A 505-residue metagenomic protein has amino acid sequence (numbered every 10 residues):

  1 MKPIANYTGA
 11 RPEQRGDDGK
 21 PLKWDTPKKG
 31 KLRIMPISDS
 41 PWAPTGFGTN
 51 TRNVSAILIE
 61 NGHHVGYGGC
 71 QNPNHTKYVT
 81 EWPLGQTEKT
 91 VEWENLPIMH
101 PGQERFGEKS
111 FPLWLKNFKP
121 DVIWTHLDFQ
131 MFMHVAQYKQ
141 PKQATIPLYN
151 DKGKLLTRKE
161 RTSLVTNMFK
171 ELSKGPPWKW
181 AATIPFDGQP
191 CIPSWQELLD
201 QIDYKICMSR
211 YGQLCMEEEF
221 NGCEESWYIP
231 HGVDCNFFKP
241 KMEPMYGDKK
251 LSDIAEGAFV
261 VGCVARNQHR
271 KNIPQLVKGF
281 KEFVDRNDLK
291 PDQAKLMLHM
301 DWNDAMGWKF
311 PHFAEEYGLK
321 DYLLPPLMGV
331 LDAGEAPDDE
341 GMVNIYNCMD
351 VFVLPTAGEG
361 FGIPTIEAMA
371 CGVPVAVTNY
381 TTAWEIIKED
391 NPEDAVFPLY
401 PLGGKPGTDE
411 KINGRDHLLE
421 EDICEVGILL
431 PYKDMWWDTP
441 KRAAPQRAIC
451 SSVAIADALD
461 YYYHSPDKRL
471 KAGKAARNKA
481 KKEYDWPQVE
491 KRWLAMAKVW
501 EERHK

Functional and structural regions predicted by a protein language model:
S40-P44, A56-W114, W302-A305: N-terminal strand-loop element at the rim of the active site of nucleotide-sugar-dependent glycosyltransferases
G48-R52, Q268-D285, W308: A conserved mid-protein helix/loop that constitutes part of the nucleotide-sugar donor-binding site
L172-S173, G307-N344: Nucleotide-activated donor-binding/catalytic signature segment of Leloir-type glycosyltransferases, i.e., the conserved
Y211, G232: Carbohydrate-associated surface elements
D253-K271, V277-F280, L296: Conserved donor-binding/catalytic core segment of Leloir-type glycosyltransferases
A357: Aromatic "clamp/platform" in nucleotide-sugar-dependent glycosyltransferases that forms part of the donor/acceptor
W384-D460: Change "using UDP/GDP/dTDP sugars" to "using nucleotide sugars
K468-K482: A short, well-ordered alpha-helix in the C-terminal region of glycosyltransferases
